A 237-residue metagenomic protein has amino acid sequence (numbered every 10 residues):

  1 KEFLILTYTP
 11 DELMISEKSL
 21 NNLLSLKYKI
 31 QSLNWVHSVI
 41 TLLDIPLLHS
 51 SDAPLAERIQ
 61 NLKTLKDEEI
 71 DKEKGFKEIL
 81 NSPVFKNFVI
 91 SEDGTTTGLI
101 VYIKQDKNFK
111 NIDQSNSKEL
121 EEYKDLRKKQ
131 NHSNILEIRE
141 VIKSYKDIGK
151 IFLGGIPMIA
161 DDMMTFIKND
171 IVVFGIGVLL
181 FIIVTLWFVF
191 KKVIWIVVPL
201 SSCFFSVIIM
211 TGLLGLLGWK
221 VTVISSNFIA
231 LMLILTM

Functional and structural regions predicted by a protein language model:
K1-F3, G94-T96, I148: Sequence-level motif detector for i,i+2 pairs with an aromatic at +2
K1-L47, E140: Extracytoplasmic/periplasmic
F3-T7, I40, G98-Y102, F152-G154: Soluble periplasmic/extracytoplasmic beta-strand elements of cell-envelope proteins
T9-D11, Y102-D106, T236: Solvent-exposed residues in well-ordered beta-strands and their adjoining turns, especially edge/terminal strands
M14-N21, K107-L136: Solvent-exposed, non-transmembrane alpha-helical starts
L23-L24, A56-I59, N169-D170: Short, hinge-like loop/turn segments at secondary-structure boundaries
S32-Y123, D161-T165: Extracytoplasmic
D106, D125-M237: Membrane-embedded transmembrane helical bundles of large multi-pass transporters/channels
